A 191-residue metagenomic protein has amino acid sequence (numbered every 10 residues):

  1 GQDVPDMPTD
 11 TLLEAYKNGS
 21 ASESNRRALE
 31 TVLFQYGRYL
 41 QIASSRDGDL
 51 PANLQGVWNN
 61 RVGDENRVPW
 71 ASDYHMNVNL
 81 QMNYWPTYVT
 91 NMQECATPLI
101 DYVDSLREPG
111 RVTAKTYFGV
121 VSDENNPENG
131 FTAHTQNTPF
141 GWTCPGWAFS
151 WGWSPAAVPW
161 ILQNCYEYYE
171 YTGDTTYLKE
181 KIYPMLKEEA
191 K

Functional and structural regions predicted by a protein language model:
G1-Y74, M92-A114: Acidic/polar, glycine-enriched structural segments that form the non-catalytic walls/loops of the carbohydrate-binding
R67-M185, E189-A190: Aromatic-rich carbohydrate-recognition surfaces in CAZymes
